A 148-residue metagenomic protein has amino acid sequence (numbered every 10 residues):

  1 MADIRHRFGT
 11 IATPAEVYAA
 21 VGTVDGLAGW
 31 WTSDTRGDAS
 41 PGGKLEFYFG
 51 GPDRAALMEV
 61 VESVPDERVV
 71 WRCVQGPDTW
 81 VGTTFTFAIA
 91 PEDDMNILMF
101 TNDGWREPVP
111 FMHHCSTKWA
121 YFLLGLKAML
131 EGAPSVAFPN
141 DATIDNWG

Functional and structural regions predicted by a protein language model:
M1-R36: Hydrophobic ligand-binding cavity/cleft-lining segments
D3-R7, K44, A55, R68 (+2 more regions): Intrinsic-disorder/low-complexity, polar/charged segments enriched in Ser/Thr/Lys/Arg/Asp/Glu/Gln
F8, A56-E62, T83-P91: Hydrophobic/aromatic beta-strand elements that line small-molecule binding cavities or substrate pockets in beta-rich
P14-A15, V61-E67, A88-I97: A short, structured loop/turn motif at beta-sheet edges
V17-V21, L27, L45-F47, V60 (+4 more regions): Hydrophobic pocket/interface hotspot
A28-G29, R36-Q75: Glycine-rich portal/gate segments that line the openings of hydrophobic small-molecule binding cavities
Q75-A128, P139: Beta-strand/loop substructures that line and gate deep hydrophobic ligand-binding cavities in soluble
A128-G148: Short, highly charged C-terminal tails/helix-capping segments
